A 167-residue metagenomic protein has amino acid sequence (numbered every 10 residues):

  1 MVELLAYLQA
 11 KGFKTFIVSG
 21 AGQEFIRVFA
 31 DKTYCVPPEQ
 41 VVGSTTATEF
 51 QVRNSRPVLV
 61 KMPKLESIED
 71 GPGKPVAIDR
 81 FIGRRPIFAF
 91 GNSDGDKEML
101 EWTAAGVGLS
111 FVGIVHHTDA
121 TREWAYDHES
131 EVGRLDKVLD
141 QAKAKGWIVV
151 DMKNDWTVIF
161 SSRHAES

Functional and structural regions predicted by a protein language model:
M1-S167: C-terminal cap/substrate-recognition subdomain and adjoining C-terminal extension of metal-dependent phosphatase-like
